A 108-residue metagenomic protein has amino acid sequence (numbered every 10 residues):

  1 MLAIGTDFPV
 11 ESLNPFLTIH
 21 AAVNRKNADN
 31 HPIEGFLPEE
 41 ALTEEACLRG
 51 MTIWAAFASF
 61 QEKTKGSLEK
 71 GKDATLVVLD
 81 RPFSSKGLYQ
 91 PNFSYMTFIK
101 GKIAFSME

Functional and structural regions predicted by a protein language model:
M1-F83, N92, T97-K100: His/Asp/Glu-enriched, well-ordered alpha-helical/loop segment that forms or immediately abuts the divalent-metal
